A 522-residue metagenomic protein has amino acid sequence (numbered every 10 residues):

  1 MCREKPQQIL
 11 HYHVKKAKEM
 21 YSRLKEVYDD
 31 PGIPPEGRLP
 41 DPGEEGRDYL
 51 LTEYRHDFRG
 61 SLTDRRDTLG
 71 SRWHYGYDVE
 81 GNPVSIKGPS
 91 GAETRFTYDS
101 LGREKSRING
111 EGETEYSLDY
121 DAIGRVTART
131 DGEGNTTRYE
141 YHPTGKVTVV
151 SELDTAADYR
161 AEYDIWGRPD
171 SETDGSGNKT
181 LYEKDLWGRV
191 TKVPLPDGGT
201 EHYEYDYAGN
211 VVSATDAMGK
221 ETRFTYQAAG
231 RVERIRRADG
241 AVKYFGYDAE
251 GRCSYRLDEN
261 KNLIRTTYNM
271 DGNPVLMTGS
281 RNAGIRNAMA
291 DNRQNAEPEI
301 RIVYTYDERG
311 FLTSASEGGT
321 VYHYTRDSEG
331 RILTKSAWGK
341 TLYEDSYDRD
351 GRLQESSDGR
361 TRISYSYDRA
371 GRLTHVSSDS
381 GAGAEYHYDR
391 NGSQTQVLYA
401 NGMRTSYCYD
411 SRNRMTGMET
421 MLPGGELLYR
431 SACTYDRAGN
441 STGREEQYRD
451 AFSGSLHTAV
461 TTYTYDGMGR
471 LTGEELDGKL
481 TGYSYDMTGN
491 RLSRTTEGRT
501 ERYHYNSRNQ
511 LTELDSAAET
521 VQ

Functional and structural regions predicted by a protein language model:
M1-D67, S71-G88, A92-D131, N135-D174 (+13 more regions): Beta-strand elements of repeat-based all-beta scaffolds
